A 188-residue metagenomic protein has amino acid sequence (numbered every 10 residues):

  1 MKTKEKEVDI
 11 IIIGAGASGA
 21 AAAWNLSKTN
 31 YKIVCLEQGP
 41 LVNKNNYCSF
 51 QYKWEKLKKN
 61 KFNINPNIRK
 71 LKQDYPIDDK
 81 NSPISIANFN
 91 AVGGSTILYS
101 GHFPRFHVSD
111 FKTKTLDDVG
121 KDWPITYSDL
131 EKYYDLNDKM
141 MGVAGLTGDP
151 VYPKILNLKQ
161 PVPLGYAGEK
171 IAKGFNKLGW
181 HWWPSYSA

Functional and structural regions predicted by a protein language model:
K2-T115, V119-S128, K132-D135: N-terminal glycine-rich phosphate/pyrophosphate-binding loop and immediately adjacent elements
Y75, H102, K114-A188: Conserved redox-cofactor binding core of oxidoreductases
